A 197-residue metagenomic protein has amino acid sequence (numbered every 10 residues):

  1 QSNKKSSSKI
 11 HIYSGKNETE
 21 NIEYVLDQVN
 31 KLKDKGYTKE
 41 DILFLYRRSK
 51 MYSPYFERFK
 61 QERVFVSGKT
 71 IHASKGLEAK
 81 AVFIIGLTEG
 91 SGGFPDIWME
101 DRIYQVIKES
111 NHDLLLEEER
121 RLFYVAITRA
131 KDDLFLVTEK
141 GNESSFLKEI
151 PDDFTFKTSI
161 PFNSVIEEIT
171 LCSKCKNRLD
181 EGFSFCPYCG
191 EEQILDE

Functional and structural regions predicted by a protein language model:
Q1-V64, S74, L115: Helicase P-loop NTPase motor core
T38, R63-F65, S74-E139: Conserved helicase C-terminal RecA-like lobe
M51-S53, S91-G92, E143-S145: Flexible loop/turn segments at secondary-structure boundaries
S53-E57, A79, F146-E149: A short acidic (Asp/Glu
E57-Q61, I97-M99, E149-P151: Short, glycine/charged-enriched secondary-structure capping and boundary segments
K69-I71: Conserved RecA-like ASCE ATPase "motif II neighborhood" in helicase/translocase motors
Y104-L114, V125, K131-D132, T138-Y188 (+1 more regions): Helicase C-terminal subdomain and adjacent C-terminal extension
